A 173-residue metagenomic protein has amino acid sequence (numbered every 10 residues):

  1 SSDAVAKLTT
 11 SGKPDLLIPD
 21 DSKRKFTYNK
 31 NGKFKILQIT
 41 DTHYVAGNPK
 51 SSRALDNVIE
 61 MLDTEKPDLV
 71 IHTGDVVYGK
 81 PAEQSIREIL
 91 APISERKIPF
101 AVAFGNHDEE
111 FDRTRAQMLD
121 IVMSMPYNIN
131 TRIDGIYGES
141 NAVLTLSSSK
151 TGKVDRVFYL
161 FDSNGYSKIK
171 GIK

Functional and structural regions predicted by a protein language model:
S2-I89: N-terminal active-site segment of His-dependent metallophosphoesterases
A4-R24, R87-K173: Extended active-site neighborhood of metal-dependent phosphoesterases/phosphodiesterases
